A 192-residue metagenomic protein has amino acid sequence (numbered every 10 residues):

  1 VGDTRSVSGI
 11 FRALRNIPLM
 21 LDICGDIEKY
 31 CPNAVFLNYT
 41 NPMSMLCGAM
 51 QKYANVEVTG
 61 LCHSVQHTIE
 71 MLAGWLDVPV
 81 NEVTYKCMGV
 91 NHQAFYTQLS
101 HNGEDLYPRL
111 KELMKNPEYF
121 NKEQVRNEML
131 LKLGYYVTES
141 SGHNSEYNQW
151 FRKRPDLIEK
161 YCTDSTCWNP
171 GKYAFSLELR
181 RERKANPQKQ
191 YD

Functional and structural regions predicted by a protein language model:
V1-N33: Rossmann-like NAD(P)-binding element
I23-A94, S100: Internal, well-ordered domain-core segments that constitute the primary functional module of diverse proteins
G74-D192: Long, compositionally biased stretches enriched for glycine and/or charged residues
